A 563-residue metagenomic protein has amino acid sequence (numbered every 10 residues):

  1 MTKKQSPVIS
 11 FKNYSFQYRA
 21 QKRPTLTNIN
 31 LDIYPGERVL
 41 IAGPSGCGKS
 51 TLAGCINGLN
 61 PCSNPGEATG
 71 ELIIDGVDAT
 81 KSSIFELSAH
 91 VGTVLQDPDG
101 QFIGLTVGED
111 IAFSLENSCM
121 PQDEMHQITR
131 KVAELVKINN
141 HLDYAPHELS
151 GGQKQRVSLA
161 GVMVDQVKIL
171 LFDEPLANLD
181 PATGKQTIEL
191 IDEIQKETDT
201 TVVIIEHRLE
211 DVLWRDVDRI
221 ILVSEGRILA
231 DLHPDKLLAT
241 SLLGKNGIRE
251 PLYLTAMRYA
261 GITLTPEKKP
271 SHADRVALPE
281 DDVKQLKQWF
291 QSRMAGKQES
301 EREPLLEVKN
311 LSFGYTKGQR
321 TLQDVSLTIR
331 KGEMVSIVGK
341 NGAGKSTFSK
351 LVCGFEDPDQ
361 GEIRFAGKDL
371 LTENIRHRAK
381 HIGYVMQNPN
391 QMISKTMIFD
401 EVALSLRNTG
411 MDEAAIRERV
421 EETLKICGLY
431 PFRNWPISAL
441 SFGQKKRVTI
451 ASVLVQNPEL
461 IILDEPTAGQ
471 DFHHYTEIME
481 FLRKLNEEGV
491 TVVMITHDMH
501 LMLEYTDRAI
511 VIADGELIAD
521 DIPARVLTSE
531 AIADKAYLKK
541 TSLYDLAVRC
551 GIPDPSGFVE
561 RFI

Functional and structural regions predicted by a protein language model:
A42-P44, V338-K340: The feature captures the beta-strand-to-loop junction immediately N-terminal to the Walker
N57, C353: Helix-to-loop junction immediately C-terminal to a conserved catalytic motif
P65-V77, G361-D369, R378: Conserved ABC transporter NBD signature motif
D123-H141, A414-F432: Conserved ABC ATPase "signature" region
A145-L149, Q153, P436-L440: Conserved ABC ATPase signature
L170-D173, I461-D464: Catalytic Walker B motif of ABC-type/P-loop ATPase nucleotide-binding domains
R227-Y253, E516-L543: Conserved beta-strand-loop-alpha-helix hinge in the C-terminal portion of ABC ATPase nucleotide-binding domains
